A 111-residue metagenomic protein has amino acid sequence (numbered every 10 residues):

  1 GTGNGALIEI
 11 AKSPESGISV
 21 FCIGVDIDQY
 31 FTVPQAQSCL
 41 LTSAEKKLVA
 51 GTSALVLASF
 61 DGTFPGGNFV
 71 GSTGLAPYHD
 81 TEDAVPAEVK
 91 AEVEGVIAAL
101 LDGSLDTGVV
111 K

Functional and structural regions predicted by a protein language model:
G1-K111: A residue-level marker of the well-folded mature domains of exported/periplasmic proteins
